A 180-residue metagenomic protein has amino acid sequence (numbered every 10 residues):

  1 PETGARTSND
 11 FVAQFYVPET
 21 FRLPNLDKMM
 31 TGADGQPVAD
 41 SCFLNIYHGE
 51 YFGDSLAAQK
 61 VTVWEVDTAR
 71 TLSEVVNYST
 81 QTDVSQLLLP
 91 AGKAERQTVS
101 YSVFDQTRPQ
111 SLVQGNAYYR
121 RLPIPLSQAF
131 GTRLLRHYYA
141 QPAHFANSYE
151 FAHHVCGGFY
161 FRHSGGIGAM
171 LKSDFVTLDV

Functional and structural regions predicted by a protein language model:
P1-V180: Secreted, disulfide-rich extracellular signaling modules
